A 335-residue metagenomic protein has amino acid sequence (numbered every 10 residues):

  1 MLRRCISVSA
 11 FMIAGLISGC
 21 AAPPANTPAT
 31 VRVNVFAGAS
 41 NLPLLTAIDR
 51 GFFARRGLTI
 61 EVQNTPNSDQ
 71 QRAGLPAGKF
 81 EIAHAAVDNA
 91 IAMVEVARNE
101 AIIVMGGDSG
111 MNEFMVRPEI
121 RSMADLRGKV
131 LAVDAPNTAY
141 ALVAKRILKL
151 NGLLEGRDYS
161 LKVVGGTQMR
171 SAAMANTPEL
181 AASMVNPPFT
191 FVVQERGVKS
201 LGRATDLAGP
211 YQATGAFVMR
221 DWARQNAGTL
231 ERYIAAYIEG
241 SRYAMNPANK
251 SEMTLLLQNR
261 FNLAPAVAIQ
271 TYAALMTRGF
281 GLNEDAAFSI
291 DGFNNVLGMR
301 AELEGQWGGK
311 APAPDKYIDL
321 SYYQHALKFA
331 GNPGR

Functional and structural regions predicted by a protein language model:
M1-T30, F329-R335: Short, low-complexity disordered leader/linker segments with a strong preference for bacterial N-terminal type II
A25-G166, E179-P187, L201-A204, P210: Short, glycine-/small- and polar/acidic-enriched structural segments that line small-molecule recognition paths
S40, D49, S68-Q71, A86-N89 (+11 more regions): Stable alpha-helical elements in mature extracytoplasmic
N89, Q168-S171, A175-F261: Pocket-lining segment of extracytoplasmic ligand-binding domains
A97-R98, P136, L153-D158, K162-Q168 (+4 more regions): Short, charged helix-to-loop "capping" segments that act as catalytic/coupling loops
G128, E195, D319: Phosphate-coordinating loops and pocket residues in cytosolic domains that bind phosphorylated ligands
R224-G309: Secondary-structure end/capping motifs
L297-R335: Conserved C-terminal helix/tail region of periplasmic/extracytoplasmic solute-binding proteins
